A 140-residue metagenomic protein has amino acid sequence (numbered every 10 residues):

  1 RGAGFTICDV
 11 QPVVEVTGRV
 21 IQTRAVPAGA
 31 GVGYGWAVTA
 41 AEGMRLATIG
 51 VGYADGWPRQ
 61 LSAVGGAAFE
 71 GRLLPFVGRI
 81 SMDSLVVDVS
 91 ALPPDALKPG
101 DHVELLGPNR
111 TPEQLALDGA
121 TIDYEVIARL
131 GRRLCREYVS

Functional and structural regions predicted by a protein language model:
R1-S140: Active-site anion/phosphate-binding pocket segments in diverse small-molecule metabolic enzymes
